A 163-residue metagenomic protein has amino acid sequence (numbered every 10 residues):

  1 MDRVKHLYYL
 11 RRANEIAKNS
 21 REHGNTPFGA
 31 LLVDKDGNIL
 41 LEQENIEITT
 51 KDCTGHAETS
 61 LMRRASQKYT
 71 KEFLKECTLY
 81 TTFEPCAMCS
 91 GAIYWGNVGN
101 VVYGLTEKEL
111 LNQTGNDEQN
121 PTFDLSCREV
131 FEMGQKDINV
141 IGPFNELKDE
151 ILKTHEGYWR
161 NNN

Functional and structural regions predicted by a protein language model:
M1-H23, A92-N163: Zinc-dependent deaminase
A13, G29, L61: Conserved hydrophobic/aromatic pocket- or pore-lining residues that grip, position, or stack substrates in active sites
F28, K75-C77, I138: Residue-level recognition of the N-termini of beta-strands and the immediately preceding loop/turn
F28-D34: Short beta-strand scaffold segments in enzyme catalytic cores
D36-L40: Short, glycine-anchored, charge-dense loop/turn motifs used at functional sites
L41, E58-Q67: Glycine/small-residue-rich phosphate/adenosyl-binding loop
I46-T59: A short, polar/charged loop-to-alpha-helix boundary motif
R63-N100: Helix-adjacent hinge/juxtasegments
